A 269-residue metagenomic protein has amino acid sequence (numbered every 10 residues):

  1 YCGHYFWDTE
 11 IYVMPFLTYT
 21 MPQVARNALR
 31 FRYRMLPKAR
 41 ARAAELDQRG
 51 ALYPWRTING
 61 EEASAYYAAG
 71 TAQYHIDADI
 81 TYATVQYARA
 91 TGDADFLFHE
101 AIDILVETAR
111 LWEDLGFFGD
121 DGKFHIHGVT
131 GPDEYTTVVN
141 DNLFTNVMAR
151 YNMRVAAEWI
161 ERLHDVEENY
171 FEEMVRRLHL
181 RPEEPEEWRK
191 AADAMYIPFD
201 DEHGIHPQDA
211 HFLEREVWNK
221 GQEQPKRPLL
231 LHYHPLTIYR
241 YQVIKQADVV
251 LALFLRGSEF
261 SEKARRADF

Functional and structural regions predicted by a protein language model:
Y1-W7, S64-D77, D133-N146, H232-D248: Solvent-exposed loop and edge beta-strand segments that line ligand/cofactor-binding and catalytic clefts
Y5-T9, A25, L46, Q73-I80 (+6 more regions): Active-site-proximal structural scaffolding
W7-M35, E161, M174-F269: Active-site core of glycosidic bond-cleaving carbohydrate-active enzymes
I11-Q23, A68, D79-A94, L111 (+3 more regions): Well-ordered alpha-helical scaffold segments within catalytic/enzyme domains
Q23-Y82, A88-R89, A94-F98, T108 (+1 more regions): Helix-terminus loop motifs that line ligand-binding clefts
F31-K38, D103-L115, Y151, V155-E158 (+2 more regions): Alpha-helical scaffold segments in carbohydrate-active enzymes
E107, L111-E183: Acidic/histidine-rich catalytic neighborhood
